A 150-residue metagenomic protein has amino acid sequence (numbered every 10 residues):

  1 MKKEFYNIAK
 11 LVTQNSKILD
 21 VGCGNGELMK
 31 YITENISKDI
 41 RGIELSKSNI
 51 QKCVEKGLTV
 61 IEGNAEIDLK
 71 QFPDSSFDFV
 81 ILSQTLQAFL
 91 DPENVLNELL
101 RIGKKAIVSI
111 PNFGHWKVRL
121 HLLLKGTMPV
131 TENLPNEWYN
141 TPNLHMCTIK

Functional and structural regions predicted by a protein language model:
M1-N15: Conserved alpha-helix/loop element of class I SAM-dependent methyltransferases that forms part of the SAM/SAH-binding
V21: Conserved beta-strand/loop positions that form the S-adenosyl-L-methionine
N25: Conserved SAM/SAH-binding loop
Y31-D68: Class I SAM-dependent methyltransferase SAM/SAH-binding core
D68-D74: Short conserved loop adjoining the S-adenosyl-L-methionine
F79-L90: A short SAM/SAH-binding and catalytic strip from SAM-dependent methyltransferases
E93-R101, K105-K150: S-adenosyl-L-methionine-dependent methyltransferase catalytic module, highlighting the catalytic core
